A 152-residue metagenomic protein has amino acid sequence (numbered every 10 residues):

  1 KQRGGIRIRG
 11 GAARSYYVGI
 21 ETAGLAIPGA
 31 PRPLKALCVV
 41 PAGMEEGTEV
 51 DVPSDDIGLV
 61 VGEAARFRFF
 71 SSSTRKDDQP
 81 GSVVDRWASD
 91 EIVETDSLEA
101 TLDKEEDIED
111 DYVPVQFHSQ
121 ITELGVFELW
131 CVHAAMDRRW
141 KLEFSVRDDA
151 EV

Functional and structural regions predicted by a protein language model:
R3-V152: Acidic low-complexity intrinsically disordered segments
